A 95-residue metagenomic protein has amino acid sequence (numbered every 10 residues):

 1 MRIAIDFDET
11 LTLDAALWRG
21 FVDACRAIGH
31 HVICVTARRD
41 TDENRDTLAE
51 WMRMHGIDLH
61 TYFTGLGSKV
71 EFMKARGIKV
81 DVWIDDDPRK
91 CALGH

Functional and structural regions predicted by a protein language model:
M1-G67: Alpha-helical substrate-recognition element adjacent to the catalytic core
A15, G77, H95: Short, flexible helix/strand-to-coil boundary loops that buttress conserved ligand/catalytic motifs in alpha/beta
T41-N44, K90-G94: Short catalytic/ligand-binding loop motif for oxyanion handling, primarily in non-cytosolic enzymes, centered on
K69-R89: Conserved Lys-Pro-Asp/Glu-containing loop-to-beta segment of HAD-superfamily phosphomonoesterases, centered on
